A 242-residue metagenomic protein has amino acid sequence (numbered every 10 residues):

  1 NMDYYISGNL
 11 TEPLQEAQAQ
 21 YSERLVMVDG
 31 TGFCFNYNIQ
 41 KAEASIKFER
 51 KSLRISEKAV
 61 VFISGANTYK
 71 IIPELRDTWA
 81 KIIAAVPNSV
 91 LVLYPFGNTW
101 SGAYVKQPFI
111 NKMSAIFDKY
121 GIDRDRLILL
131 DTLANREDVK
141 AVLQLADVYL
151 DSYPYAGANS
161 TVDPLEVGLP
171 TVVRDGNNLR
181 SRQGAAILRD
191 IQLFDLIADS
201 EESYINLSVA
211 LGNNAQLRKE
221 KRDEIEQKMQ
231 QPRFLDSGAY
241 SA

Functional and structural regions predicted by a protein language model:
N1-K47: Active-site-proximal region of nucleotide-activated glycan assembly enzymes, centered on histidine/acidic-rich loops
D3, L25, R126-I128, F194-D195: Short, conserved active-site loop motifs that form the nucleotide-linked donor/cofactor pocket
S7-G8, G65, Y94, L130-T132 (+3 more regions): Generic beta-strand/beta-sheet core signal
G30-N135, V142-Q144: Conserved catalytic-core segment of nucleotide-activated headgroup transferases in glycan assembly
L133-E137, A156-G157: Short acidic loop-to-helix transition motifs that present clustered carboxylates
A141-Q144, V148, S152-F234: Catalytic binding pocket for nucleotide-activated donors in carbohydrate/polymer assembly enzymes
D236-A242: C-terminal alpha-helical cap of glycosyltransferases
